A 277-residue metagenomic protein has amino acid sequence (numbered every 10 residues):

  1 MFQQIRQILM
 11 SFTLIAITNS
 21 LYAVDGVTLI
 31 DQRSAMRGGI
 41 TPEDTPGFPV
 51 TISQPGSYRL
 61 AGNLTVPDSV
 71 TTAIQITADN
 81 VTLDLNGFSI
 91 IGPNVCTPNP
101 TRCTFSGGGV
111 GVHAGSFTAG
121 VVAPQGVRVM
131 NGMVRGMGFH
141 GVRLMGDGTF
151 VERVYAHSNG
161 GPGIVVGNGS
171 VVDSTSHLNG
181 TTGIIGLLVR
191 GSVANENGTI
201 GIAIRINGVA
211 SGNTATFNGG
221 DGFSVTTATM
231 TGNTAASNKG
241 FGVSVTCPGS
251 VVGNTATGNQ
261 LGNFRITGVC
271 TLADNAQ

Functional and structural regions predicted by a protein language model:
F2-Q7, F12-R59, S69, A73 (+4 more regions): Extracellular "leader-to-stem" segments immediately downstream of a signal peptide or signal-anchor in secreted/lumenal
Q3-S11, A16, G26, G39 (+10 more regions): A detector of low-complexity, intrinsically disordered, Ser/Thr/Gly/Pro/Ala-rich segments
F12, L21, G108, F117 (+3 more regions): Compositionally biased regions
P49, T71-Q75, T101-R102, G109-H113 (+8 more regions): Structural detector of coil-to-beta-strand junctions
P49-Q54, T65-L83, G92-G126, G138-G146: Extracellular beta-strand-rich solenoid/capping regions of secreted or surface-exposed proteins that bind or remodel
S57, A61-G62, V81-S89, A123-G136 (+7 more regions): Right-handed parallel beta-helix
